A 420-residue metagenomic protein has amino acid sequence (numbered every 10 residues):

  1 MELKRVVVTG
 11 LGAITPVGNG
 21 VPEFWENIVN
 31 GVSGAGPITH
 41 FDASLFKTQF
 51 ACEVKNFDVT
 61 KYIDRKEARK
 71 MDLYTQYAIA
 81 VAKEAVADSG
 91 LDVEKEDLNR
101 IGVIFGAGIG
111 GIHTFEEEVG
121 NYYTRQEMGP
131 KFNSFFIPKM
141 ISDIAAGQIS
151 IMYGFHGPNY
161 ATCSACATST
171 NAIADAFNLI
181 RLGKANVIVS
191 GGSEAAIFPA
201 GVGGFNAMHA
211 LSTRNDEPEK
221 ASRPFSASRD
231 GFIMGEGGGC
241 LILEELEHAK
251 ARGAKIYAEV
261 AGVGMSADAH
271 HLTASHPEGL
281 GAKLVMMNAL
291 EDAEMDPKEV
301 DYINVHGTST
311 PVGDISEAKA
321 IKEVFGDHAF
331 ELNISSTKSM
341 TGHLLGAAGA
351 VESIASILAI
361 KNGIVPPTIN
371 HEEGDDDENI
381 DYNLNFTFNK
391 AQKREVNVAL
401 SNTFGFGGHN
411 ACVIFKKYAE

Functional and structural regions predicted by a protein language model:
M1-E67, E247-Y257, I354-T368, K416-E420: ACP-dependent fatty acid/polyketide chain-elongation machinery
M1-V8, K95-L98, A293-E299, F330 (+1 more regions): Flexible, low-complexity linker/loop segments at domain and module junctions
R5-T9, G36, D216-A293, Y302 (+1 more regions): Condensing-enzyme catalytic core mediating Claisen C-C bond formation in acyl metabolism
V8, E23, V29-S164, S193-G204 (+1 more regions): Conserved beta-ketoacyl condensing-enzyme motif
T39, K184-D230, V263-P277, G307-D314 (+1 more regions): Acyl-CoA/ACP chain-elongation machinery
A78-L91, A145, S150-Y153, P158-E194 (+3 more regions): Active-site-proximal alpha-helical scaffold in enzymes
A85-D97, A249-I256, M286-Y302, V324-H328: Phosphate/pyrophosphate-binding loops at sites that engage ATP/ADP/AMP, CoA/4′-phosphopantetheine, polyphosphate
T124-N133, A174, N178, E194-A251 (+2 more regions): Glycine-/small-residue-rich "gating" segment that lines the acyl/pantetheine channel and substrate pocket
